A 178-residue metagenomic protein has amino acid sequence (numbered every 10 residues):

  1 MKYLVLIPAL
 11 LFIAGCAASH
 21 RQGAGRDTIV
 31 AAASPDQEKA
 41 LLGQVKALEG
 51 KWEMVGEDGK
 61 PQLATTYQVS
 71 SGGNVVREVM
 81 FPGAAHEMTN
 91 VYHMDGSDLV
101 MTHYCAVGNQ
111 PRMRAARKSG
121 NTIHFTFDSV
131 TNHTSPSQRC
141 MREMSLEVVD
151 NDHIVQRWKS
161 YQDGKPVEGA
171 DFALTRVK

Functional and structural regions predicted by a protein language model:
M1-L4: Positively charged n-region of N-terminal signal peptides that target proteins for export
L6-P8: Sec-dependent N-terminal signal peptides
L10-A17: Hydrophobic h-region of N-terminal signal peptides that target proteins for export in Gram-negative bacteria
A17-K178: Hydrophobic small-molecule pocket/channel-lining residues, especially in calycin-type beta-barrels
